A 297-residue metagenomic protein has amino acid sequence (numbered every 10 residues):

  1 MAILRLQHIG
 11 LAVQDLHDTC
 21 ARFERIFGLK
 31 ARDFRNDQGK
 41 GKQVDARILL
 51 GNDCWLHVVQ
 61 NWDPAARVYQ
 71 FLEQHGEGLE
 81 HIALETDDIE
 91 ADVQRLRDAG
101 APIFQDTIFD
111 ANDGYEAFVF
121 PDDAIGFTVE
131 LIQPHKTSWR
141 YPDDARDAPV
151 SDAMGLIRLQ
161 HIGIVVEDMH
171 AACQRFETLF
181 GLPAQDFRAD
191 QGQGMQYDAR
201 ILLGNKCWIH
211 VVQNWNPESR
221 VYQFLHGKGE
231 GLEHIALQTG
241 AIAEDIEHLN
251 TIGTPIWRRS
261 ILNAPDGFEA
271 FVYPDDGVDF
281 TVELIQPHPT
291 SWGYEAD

Functional and structural regions predicted by a protein language model:
M1-R5, L11, D18, R25-D33 (+11 more regions): Intrinsic disorder/low-complexity detector
L4, V13-C20, D63-A65, Q74-D122 (+4 more regions): Vicinal oxygen chelate
L6-G10, F23, D53-V58, V68 (+8 more regions): Short, structured motif recognition centered on aromatic/hydrophobic residues
Q7, V44-D45, Y115, Q160 (+2 more regions): Residue-level marker for the onset of beta-strands and adjacent loop->beta junctions in well-ordered domains
D33-Q38, Q60-N61, R67-E73, D98 (+8 more regions): Short, tandemly repeated low-complexity microdomains enriched for cysteine and small residues
G39-D53, Q193-K206: C-terminal "cap" of GNAT-fold acetyltransferases
I48, E90-G155, R200-L202, I209-H210 (+1 more regions): Vicinal oxygen chelate
L49, L72-G76, L202, L225-K228: Short, charge-rich binding segments
